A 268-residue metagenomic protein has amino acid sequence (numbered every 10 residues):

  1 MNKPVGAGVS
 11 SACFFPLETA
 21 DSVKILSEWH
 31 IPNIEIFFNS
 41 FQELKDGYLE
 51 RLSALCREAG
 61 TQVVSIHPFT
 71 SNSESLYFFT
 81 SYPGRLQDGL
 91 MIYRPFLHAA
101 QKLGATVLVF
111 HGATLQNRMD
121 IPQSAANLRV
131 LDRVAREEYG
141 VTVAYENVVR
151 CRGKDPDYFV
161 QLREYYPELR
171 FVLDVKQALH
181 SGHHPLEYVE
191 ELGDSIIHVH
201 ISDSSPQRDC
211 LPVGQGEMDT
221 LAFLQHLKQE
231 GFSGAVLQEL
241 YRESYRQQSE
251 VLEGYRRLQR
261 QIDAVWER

Functional and structural regions predicted by a protein language model:
M1-G8, P16-H30, G104, V130 (+2 more regions): Histidine-acidic metal/acid-base catalytic patches
M1-P95, Q101, R170, Q259-R268: N-terminal pre-domain/capping segments
S10-F14, F37-F41, P68-S71, A113-L115 (+4 more regions): Active-site beta-loop-alpha junctions enriched in small/polar residues
F15-P16, K45, L86-L90, S124-A125 (+3 more regions): A conditional alpha-helix N-cap/helix-loop micro-motif detector
A20-D21, E58, S75-F171: Active-site acidic/histidine proton-transfer and metal-coordination neighborhood in alpha/beta enzyme cores
P32-N33, Q62, T106, T142 (+1 more regions): Residue-level detector of anion-binding/catalytic polar loops
E35, S65, V109, A144 (+3 more regions): Conserved beta-strand positions in the central sheet of alpha/beta enzyme cores
K45-G47, Y77-F79, G84, M119-Q123 (+3 more regions): Short, solvent-exposed loop/turn segments at secondary-structure boundaries
